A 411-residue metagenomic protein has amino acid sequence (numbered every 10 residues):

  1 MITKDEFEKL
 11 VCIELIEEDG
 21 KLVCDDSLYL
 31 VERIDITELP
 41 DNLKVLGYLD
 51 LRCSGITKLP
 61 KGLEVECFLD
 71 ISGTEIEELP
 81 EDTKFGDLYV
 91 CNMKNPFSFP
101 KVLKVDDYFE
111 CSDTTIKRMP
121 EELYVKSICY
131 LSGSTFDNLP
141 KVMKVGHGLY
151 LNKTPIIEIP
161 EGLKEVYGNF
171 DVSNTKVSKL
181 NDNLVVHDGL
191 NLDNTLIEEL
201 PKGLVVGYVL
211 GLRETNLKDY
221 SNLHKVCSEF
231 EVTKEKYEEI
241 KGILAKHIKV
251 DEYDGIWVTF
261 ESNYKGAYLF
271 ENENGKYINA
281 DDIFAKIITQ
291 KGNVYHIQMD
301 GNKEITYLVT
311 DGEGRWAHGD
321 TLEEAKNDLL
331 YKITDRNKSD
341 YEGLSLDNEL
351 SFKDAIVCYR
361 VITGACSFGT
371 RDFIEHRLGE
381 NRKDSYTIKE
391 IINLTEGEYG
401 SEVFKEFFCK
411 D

Functional and structural regions predicted by a protein language model:
M1-I34, L88-C91, S132: The feature captures the LRR N-terminal capping module
D19, P40-L43, G62-L63, D82-T83 (+7 more regions): Hydrophobic anchor residues at the C-terminal helix/turn of individual leucine-rich repeat
L28-D35, V45-I56, V65-E75, G86-N95 (+7 more regions): Concave beta-strand-loop units of leucine-rich repeat
I36-L39, L59, I76-L79, P96-F99 (+7 more regions): Canonical leucine-rich repeat
V209-Y264: Leucine-rich solenoid repeat scaffolds
G292-R315: Short aromatic-glycine-(Arg/Gly/Cys) micro-motifs in beta-strand/loop hairpins
D320-R336: A short, charged, amphipathic alpha-helix used as a generic interaction element across diverse proteins
G343-D384: Charged/polar low-complexity intrinsically disordered segments, enriched in acidic residues
